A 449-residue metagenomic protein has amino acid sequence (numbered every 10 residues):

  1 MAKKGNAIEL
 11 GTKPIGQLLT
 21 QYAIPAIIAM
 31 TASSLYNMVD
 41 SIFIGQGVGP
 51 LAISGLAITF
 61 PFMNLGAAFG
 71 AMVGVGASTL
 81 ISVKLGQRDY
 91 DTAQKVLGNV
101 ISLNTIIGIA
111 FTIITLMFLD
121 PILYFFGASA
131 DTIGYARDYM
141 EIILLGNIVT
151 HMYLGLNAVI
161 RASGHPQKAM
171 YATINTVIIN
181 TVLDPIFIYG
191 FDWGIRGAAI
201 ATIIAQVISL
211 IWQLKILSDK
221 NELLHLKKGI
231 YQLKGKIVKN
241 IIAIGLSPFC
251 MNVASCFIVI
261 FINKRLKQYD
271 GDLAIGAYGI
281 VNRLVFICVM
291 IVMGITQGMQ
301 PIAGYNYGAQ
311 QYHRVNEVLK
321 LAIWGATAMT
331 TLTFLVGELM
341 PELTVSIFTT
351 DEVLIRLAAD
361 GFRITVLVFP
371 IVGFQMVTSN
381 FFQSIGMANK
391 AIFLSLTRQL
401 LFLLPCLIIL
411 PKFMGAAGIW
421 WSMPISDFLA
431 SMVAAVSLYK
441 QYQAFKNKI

Functional and structural regions predicted by a protein language model:
M1-A23, I81-I148, D192-G245, A303-V368 (+1 more regions): Short alpha-helical transmembrane segments in multi-pass integral membrane proteins
L10-V48, P61-G76, L80, T105-T112 (+4 more regions): N-terminal transmembrane alpha-helices
Q21-D40, I142, T176, A205-S209 (+4 more regions): Transmembrane helical elements of multi-pass membrane transporters/channels
A32, Y36, G66-G70, A110 (+14 more regions): Residue-level hotspots within pore-lining transmembrane alpha-helices of multi-pass secondary transporters
L35-S54, L123-A130, I186-W193, C256-R283 (+4 more regions): Helix-terminus/linker motif at the lipid-water interface of multi-pass membrane proteins
I53-I113, T150-A169, Y278-L335, L339-P341 (+1 more regions): Small-residue-rich hydrophobic transmembrane alpha-helices
G74, I143-R161, A172-N180, A198-I211 (+4 more regions): Short runs within selected transmembrane alpha-helices of multi-pass transporters and secretion channels
T115, A158, D184, I188 (+7 more regions): Structural signal for membrane-spanning alpha-helices in multi-pass inner-membrane proteins, emphasizing helix cores
